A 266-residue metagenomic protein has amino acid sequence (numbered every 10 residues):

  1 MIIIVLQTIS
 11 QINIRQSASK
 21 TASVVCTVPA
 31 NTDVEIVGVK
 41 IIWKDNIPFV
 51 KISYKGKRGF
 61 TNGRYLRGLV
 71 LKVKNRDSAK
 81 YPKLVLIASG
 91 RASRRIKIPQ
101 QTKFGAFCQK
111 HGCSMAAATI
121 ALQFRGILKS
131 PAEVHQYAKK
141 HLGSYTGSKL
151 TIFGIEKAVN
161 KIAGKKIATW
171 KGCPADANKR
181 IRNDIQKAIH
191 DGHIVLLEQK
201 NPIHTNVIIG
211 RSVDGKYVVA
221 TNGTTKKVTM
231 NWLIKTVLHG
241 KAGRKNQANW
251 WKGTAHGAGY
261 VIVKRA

Functional and structural regions predicted by a protein language model:
Q7, V70-S148, M230-N231, K235 (+1 more regions): Active-site-adjacent structural segments surrounding the nucleophilic cysteine of cysteine proteases and isopeptidases
A18-S23: Short alpha-helix capping/helix-loop boundary micro-motifs
C26-T27, A188: Residue-level "contact hotspot" at macromolecular interaction interfaces
T27-G68: SH3/SH3-like beta-barrel superfamily modules
P131-F153, K161-R180: Catalytic cysteine-centered active-site loop
L142, R211-A266: Noncatalytic regulatory segments and standalone regulatory/sensor domains
P174-N222: Active-site-adjacent substructure of cysteine-protease-like catalytic cores
